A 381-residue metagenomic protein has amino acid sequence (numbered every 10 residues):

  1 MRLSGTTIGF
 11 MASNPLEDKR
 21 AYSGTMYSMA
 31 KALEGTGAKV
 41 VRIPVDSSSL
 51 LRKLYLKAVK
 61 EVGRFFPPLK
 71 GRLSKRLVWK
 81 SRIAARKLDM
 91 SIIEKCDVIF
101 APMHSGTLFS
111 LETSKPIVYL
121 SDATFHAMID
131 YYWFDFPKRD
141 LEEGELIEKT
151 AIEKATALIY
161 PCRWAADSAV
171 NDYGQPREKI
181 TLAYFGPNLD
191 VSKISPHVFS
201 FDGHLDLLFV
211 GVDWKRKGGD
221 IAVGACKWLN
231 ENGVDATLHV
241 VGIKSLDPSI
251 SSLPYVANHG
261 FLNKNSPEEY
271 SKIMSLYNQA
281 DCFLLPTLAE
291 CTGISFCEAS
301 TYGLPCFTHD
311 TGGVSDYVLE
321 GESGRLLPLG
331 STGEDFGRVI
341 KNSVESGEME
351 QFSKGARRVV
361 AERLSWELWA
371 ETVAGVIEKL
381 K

Functional and structural regions predicted by a protein language model:
K138-L158: Membrane-proximal helix-turn-helix segments that form the acceptor-binding/catalytic region of lipid-linked
V170-N171, E178-T181, G186-G203, S249: Acidic anion/phosphate-binding donor-loop and adjacent secondary structure in glycosyltransferase catalytic cores
V198-K217, V223-W228, L238-V241: Conserved donor-binding/catalytic core segment of Leloir-type glycosyltransferases
L246-Y270, M274-L276: Nucleotide-activated donor-binding/catalytic signature segment of Leloir-type glycosyltransferases, i.e., the conserved
L288: Aromatic "clamp/platform" in nucleotide-sugar-dependent glycosyltransferases that forms part of the donor/acceptor
P305-T308, V318: Short hydrophobic beta-strand element within catalytic cores of glycosyltransferases and related nucleotide-activated
S315-K341: Change "using UDP/GDP/dTDP sugars" to "using nucleotide sugars
E348-R363: A short, well-ordered alpha-helix in the C-terminal region of glycosyltransferases
